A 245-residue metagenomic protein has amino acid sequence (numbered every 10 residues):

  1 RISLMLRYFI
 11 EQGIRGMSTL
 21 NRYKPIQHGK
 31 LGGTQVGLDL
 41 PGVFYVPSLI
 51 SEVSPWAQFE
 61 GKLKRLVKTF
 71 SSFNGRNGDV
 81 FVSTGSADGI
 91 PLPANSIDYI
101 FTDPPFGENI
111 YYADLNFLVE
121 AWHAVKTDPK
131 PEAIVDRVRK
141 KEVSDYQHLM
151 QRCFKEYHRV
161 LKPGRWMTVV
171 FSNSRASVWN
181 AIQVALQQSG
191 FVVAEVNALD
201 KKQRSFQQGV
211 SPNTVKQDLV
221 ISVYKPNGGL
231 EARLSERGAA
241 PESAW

Functional and structural regions predicted by a protein language model:
R1-P93, Y112-R139, C153, V178 (+4 more regions): Nucleic-acid modification enzymes, centered on SAM-dependent nucleic-acid methyltransferases
L6, A87-L115, Y157-V160, V169 (+2 more regions): Conserved proline-anchored active-site loop of SAM-dependent methyltransferases that bridges a beta-strand
V125-P129, E156, L161-M167: Short glycine-dipeptide loop
R139-Q147: Short acidic-aromatic active-site loops that bind/stabilize oxyanions
Q147-P163, V184-S189: A short glycine-rich, Lys/Arg-flanked "PGG" loop and its adjoining helix->strand segment in the class I
A181: Short Gly/charged-rich anion-binding patches and loops
